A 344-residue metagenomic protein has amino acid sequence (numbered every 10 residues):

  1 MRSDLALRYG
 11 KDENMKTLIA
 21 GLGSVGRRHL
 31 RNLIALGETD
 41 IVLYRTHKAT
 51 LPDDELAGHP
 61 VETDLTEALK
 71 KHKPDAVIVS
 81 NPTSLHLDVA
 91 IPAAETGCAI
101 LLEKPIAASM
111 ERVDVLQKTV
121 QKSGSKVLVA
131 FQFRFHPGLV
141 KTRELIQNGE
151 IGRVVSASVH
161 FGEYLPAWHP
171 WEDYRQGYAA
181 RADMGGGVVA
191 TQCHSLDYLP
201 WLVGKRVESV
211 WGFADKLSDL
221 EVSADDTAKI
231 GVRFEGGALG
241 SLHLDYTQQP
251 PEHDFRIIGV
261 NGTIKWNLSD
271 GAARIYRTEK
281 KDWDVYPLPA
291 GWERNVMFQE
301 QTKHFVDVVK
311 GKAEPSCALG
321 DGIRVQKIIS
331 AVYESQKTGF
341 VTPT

Functional and structural regions predicted by a protein language model:
L7, A76-V79, E235, H304-T344: C-terminal helix-rich "cap/oligomerization" subdomain common to oxidoreductases
K11-L56: N-terminal Rossmann-like dinucleotide-binding module
P60-T119: Beta-loop-alpha module in the N-terminal Rossmann-like domain of NAD(P)-dependent dehydrogenases, especially those
L102-E103, V127-V129, W266: Hydrophobic residues in well-ordered beta-strands that form the structural core
V115-F133, R153-A157: Rossmann-fold dehydrogenase core element
F133-E221, G339: Predominantly a Rossmann-like dinucleotide-binding segment in NAD(P)-dependent oxidoreductases
A190-T191, L196-A272, Q299-A313: Contiguous beta-strand/loop segments that form the cofactor/metal-binding neighborhood of enzyme cores
P289-K303: Active-site loop of classical SDR/Rossmann-like NAD(P)-dependent oxidoreductases, centered on the catalytic Tyr-X3-Lys
